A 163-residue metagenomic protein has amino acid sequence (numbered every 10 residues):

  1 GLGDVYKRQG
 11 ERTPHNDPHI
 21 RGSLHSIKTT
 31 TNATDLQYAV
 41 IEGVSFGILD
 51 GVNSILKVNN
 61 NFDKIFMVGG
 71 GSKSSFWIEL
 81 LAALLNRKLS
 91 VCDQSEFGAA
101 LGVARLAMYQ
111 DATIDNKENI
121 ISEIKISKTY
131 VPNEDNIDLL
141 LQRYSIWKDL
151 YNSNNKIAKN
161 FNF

Functional and structural regions predicted by a protein language model:
G1-Y6: Short, small-residue-biased leader/transition segments that mark boundaries at the very start of proteins
K7-V91: Activation-segment/catalytic-loop signature of the eukaryotic protein kinase fold
G10, A33, F97-A99, I137-D138: A short acidic, often aromatic-flanked loop/helix-cap motif at beta-alpha or helix-coil junctions that lines enzyme
T30-D35, N53-S54, D93-E96, K117-I120 (+1 more regions): Short, surface-exposed, polar/charged, turn-prone segments marking secondary-structure boundaries
Y38, E42, F46-L49, E79 (+1 more regions): Glycine-rich phosphate-binding/hydrolytic loop that grips phosphoryl groups
S90-D93, E134: Short, glycine/charged-rich beta-strand-loop motifs at protein surfaces that mediate ligand recognition and catalysis
D111-F163: Acidic, glycine/GT-rich loop-and beta-edge segments that sit at the periphery of enzyme/chaperone cores
